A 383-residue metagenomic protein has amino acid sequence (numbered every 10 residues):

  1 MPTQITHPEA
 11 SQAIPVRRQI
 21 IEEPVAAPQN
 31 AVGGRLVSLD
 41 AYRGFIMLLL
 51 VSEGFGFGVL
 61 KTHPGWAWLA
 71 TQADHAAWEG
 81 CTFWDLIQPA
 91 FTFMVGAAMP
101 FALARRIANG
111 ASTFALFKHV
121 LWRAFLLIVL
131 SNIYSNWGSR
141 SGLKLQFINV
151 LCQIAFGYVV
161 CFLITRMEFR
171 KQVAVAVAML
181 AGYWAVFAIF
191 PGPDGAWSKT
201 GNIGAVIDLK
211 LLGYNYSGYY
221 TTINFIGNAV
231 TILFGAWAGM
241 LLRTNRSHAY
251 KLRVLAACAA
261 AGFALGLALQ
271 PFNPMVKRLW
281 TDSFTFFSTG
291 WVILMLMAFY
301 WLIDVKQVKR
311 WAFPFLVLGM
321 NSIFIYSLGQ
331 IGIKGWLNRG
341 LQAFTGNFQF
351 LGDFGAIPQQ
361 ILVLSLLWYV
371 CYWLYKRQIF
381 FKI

Functional and structural regions predicted by a protein language model:
P2-H7, Q12, D304, I333 (+1 more regions): C-terminal "closing" transmembrane helix and its immediate cytosolic amphipathic cap in multi-pass membrane proteins
I20-A108, S322, L328-G329, L364 (+1 more regions): N-terminal signal-anchor module of multipass membrane proteins
V32-Y42, I46, L252-A264, D282 (+2 more regions): Functional transmembrane helices that form membrane-embedded active or gating regions
V37-T62, L126-G138, L265-G266, G319-L341 (+1 more regions): Kinked, hydrophobic transmembrane alpha-helices enriched for aromatic residues and small/kink-inducing positions
C81, S217-N228, V276-I293, K309-A312 (+2 more regions): Membrane-interface transmembrane-helix boundary segments in multi-pass integral membrane proteins
D85-A90, R105-L180, V254-C258, S288 (+1 more regions): Transmembrane alpha-helical segments and their boundary/interface "anchor" motifs in multi-pass integral membrane
Q88-A104, L151-L163, T222-T244, G262 (+2 more regions): Specific transmembrane alpha-helix
F169-F234: Long hydrophobic alpha-helical segments that form multi-pass transmembrane helix bundles in integral membrane proteins
